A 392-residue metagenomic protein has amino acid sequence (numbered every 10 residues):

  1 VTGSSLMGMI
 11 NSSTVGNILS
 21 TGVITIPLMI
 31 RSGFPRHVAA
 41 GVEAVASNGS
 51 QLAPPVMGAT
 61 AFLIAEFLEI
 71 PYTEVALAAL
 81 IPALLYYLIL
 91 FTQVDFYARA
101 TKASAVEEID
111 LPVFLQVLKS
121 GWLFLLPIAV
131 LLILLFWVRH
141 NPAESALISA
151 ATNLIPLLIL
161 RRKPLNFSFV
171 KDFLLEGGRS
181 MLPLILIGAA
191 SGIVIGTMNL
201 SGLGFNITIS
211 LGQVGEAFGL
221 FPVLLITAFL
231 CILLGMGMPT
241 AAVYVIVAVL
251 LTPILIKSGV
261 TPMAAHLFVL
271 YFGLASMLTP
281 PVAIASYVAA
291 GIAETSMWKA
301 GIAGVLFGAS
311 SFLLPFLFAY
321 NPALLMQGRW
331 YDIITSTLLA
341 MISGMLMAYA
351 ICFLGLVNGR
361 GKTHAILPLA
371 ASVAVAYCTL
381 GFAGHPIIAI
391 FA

Functional and structural regions predicted by a protein language model:
V1, S32-V38, K119-L125, G178-L184 (+3 more regions): Membrane-interfacial loop-to-helix junctions in multi-pass transporters
V1, S5, A143, L147 (+5 more regions): Core transmembrane alpha-helical segments of multi-pass membrane transporters/permeases
V1-S50, T60, T240-F272, A285-K299: Hydrophobic transmembrane alpha-helices that form the pore/transport pathway of multi-pass ion and small-solute
S4, S50-A59, Y86-F91, F124-I128 (+5 more regions): Hydrophobic alpha-helical transmembrane segments in multi-pass membrane proteins
S4-S5, S47, E66, P82-A83 (+6 more regions): Residue-level recognition of pore/gate-forming positions within transmembrane alpha-helices of multi-pass
I18, R31, V38, S50-F62 (+1 more regions): Transmembrane-helix bundle segments that line or gate the permeation/cavity pathway in multi-pass membrane proteins
F62-Y72, W137-H140, T197-N206, G237 (+3 more regions): Transmembrane helix-loop junctions in multi-pass membrane proteins
L77-S180, I284-A376: Long, contiguous bundles of hydrophobic transmembrane helices that form the permeation core of multi-pass
